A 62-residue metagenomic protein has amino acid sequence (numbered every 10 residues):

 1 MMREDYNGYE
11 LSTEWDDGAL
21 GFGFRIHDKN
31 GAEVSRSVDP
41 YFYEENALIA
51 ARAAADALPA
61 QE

Functional and structural regions predicted by a protein language model:
M1, S37-V38, I49, A53: Central antiparallel beta-sheet cores of small beta-barrel/beta-sandwich binding domains
M1-F22: Short N-terminal "domain-start" leader segments that mark the transition from disordered tails or signal peptides into
G21-G23, V34, Q61: Short acidic, gly/pro-rich beta-turn/loop elements at beta-sheet edges and active-site/ligand-binding grooves
G31-N46: A short, exposed loop/beta-hairpin motif centered on an aromatic-Gly-Thr core
A53-E62: Short arginine-rich
